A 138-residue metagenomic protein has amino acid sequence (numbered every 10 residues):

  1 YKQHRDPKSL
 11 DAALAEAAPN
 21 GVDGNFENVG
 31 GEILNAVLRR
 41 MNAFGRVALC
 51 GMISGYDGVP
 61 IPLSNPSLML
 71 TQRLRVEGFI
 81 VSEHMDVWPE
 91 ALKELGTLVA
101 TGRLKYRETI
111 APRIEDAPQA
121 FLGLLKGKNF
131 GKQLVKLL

Functional and structural regions predicted by a protein language model:
Y1-A36, S82: Adenosine-nucleotide cofactor-binding segment
Y1-D6, T109-D116: Short acidic-hydrophobic, aromatic-tinged amphipathic segments that line or gate anion-handling sites
D11, L92, I114-P118: Short, amphipathic alpha-helical "lid/cap" segments that border enzyme active or binding sites
A13-A17, L98, A120-G123: CheY-like receiver
P19, N42, N129: Short conserved AdoMet
F26, L38, G96, P118-L122: Non-transmembrane alpha-helical segments in soluble domains of secreted/periplasmic/extracellular proteins
E32-L104, L137-L138: Glycine-rich phosphate-binding loop and adjacent beta-alpha segment of Rossmann(oid) nucleotide-cofactor-binding
R103-I110, P118-L138: C-terminal capping/lid region of NAD(P)-dependent oxidoreductase domains
